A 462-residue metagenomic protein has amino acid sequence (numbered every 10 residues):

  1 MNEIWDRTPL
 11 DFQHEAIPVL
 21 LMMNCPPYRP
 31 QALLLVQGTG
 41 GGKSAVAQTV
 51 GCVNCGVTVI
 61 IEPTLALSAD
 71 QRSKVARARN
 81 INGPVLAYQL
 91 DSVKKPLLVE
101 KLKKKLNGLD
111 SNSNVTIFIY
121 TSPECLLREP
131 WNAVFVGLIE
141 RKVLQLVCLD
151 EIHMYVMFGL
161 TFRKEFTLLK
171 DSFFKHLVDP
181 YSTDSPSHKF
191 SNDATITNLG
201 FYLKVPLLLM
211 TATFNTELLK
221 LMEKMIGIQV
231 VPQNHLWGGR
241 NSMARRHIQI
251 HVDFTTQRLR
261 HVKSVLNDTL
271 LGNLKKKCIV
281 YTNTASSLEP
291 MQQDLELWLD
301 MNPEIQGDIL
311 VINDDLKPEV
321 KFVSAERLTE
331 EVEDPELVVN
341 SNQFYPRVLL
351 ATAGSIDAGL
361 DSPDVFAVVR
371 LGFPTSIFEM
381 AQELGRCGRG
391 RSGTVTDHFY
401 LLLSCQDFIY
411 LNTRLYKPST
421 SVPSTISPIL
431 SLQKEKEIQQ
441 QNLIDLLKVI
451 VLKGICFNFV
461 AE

Functional and structural regions predicted by a protein language model:
M1-G38, T49: Conserved pre-motif I regulatory segment
V19-P26, G41-V59, K74-R77, F174-L177 (+1 more regions): Walker A/P-loop NTP-binding motif
P26-L35, G56-T58, V115-I117, L203-P206 (+2 more regions): Pre-Walker A (Motif I) flank of P-loop NTPase domains
S44-A45, V53-P96, S122-L127, T213-L218 (+1 more regions): Conserved Walker A/P-loop ATP-binding site and its immediately adjacent core in helicase/helicase-like ATPase domains
N80-L97, V230-G239, L299-A325: Conserved RecA-like helicase motor-core motifs
T121-L127, W131-L199: SF2 helicase catalytic motif II
D193-P206, M210-L270: Interdomain hinge/linker at the junction between the two RecA-like core domains of SF2 helicases
T269-L349, G354-I356, L360-E462: C-terminal helicase lobe
